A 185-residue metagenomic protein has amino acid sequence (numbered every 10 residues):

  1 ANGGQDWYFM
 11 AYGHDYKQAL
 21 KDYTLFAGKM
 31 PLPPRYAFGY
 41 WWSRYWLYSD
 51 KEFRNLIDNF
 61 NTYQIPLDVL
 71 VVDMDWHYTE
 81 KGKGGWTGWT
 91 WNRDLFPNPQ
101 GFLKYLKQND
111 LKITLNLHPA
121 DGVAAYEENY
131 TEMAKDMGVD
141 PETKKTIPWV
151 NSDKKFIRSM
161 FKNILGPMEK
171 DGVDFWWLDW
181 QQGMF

Functional and structural regions predicted by a protein language model:
A1-P34, R44-Y45, I57-N59: Catalytic and substrate-binding clefts that recognize carbohydrates or anionic sugar/phosphate headgroups
P31-F185: Aromatic-lined carbohydrate-binding/catalytic grooves of carbohydrate-active enzymes
